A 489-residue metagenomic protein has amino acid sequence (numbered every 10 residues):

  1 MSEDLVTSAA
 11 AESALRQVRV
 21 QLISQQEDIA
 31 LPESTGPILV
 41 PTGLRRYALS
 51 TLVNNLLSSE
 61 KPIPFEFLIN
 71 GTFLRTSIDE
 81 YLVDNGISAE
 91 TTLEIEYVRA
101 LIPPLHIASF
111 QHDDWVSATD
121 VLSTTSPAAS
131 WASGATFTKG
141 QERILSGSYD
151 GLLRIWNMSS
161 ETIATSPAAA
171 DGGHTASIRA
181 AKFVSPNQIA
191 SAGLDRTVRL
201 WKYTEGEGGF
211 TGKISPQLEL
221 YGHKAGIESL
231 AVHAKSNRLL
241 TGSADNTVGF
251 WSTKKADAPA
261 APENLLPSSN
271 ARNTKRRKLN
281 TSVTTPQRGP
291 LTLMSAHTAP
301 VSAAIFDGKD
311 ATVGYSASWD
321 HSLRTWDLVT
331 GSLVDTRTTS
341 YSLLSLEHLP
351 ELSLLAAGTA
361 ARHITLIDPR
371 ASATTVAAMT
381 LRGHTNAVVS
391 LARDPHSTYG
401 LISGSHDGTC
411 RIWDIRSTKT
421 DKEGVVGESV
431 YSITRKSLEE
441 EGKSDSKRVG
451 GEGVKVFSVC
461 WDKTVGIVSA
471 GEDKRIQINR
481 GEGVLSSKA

Functional and structural regions predicted by a protein language model:
S2-R143, Y149-N157, G206-E207, A256-P290 (+2 more regions): Intrinsically disordered, low-complexity acidic/Ser/Thr/Pro-rich linker and tail segments in large eukaryotic scaffolds
I107-Q111, T162-G173, G208-G212, P216-G222 (+7 more regions): Short C-terminal beta-strands that terminate individual repeats in beta-propeller domains, predominantly WD40 blades
D114-A135, T175-F183, A225-V232, N280-S282 (+5 more regions): Canonical WD40 repeat/beta-propeller blade segments in eukaryotic WD-repeat proteins
A128, I144, I189-A190, L239 (+4 more regions): Hydrophobic beta-strand positions that form the internal "hydrophobic ladder" of WD40/Gbeta-like beta-propeller blades
G147-D150, S191-T197, K235, G242-T247 (+7 more regions): Conserved strand-to-loop turn within each blade of WD40 beta-propeller repeats
R154, R199, L218, G249 (+7 more regions): WD40 beta-propeller blade core
M158-E161, Y203-G206, T253-A256, L328-G331 (+3 more regions): Short loop/turn segments that connect beta-strands within beta-propeller blades
Y341, E347-A489: Structured C-terminal portions of repeat-based eukaryotic scaffold domains
